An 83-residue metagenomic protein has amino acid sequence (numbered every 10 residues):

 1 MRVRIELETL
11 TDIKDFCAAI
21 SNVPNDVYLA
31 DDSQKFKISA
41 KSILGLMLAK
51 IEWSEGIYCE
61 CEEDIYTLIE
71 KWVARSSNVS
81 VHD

Functional and structural regions predicted by a protein language model:
M1-L7: Short glycine-/aliphatic-rich beta-strand segments at the starts of folded cytosolic domains
V3, N25-V27, E55-I57: Conserved beta-strand core positions
T9-D12, C61-E62: Short beta->alpha junction loops/turns
T11-D26, K35-E52, T67-K71: Amphipathic alpha-helical interaction surfaces in cytosolic regulatory modules
A30-D32, D83: Conserved beta-strand termini and adjacent loop/short-helix elements that scaffold enzyme active sites in alpha/beta
D32-Q34, E62: Short, ordered loop/turn segments at secondary-structure junctions
K50-D83: C-terminal structural segments of small proteins and small subunits
